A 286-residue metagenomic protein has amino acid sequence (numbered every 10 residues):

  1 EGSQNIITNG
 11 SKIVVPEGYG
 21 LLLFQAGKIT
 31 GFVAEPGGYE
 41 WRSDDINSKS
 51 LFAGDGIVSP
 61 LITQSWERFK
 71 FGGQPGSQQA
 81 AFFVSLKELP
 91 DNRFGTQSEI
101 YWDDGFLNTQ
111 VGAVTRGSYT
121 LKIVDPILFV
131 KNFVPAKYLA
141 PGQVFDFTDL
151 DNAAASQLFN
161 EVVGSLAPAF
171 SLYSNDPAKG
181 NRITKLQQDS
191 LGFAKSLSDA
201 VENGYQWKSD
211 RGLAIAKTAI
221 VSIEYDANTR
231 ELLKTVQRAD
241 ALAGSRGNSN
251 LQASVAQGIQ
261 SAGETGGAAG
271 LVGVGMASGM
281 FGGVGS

Functional and structural regions predicted by a protein language model:
E1-E224, A253, V274-S278, G282-S286: N-terminal hydrophobic membrane-entry segments
D226-S286: Assembly-interface segments of oligomeric complexes
